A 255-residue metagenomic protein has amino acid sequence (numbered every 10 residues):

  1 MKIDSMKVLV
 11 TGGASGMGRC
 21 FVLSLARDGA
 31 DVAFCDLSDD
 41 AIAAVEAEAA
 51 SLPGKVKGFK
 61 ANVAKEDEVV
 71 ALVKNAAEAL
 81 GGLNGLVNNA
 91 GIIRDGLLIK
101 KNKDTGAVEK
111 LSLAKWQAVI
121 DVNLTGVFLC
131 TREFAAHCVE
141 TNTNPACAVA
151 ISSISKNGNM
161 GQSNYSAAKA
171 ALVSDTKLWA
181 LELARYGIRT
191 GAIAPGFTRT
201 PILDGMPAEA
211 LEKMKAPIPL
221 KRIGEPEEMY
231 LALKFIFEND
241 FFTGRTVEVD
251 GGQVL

Functional and structural regions predicted by a protein language model:
I3-A33: Canonical Rossmann dinucleotide-binding motif of NAD(H)/NADP(H)-dependent dehydrogenases/reductases, specifically
A30-A44: Conserved glycine-rich Rossmann-like NAD(P)H-binding loop of the short-chain dehydrogenase/reductase
D40, K60-V73, L113: The beta1-alpha1 cofactor-binding region of Rossmann-like NAD(H)/NADP(H)-dependent oxidoreductases
L97-I120, M214: Substrate-binding pocket helix/loop in short-chain dehydrogenase/reductase
G106-K115, E140, N144-A171, T176-R185: Catalytic loop of short-chain dehydrogenase/reductase
A184, R189, T243-R245: Short, small/polar-rich loop/turn modules that mediate ligand/substrate recognition or access, typified
R222-V249, V254: C-terminal substrate-recognition "lid" of short-chain dehydrogenase/reductases
